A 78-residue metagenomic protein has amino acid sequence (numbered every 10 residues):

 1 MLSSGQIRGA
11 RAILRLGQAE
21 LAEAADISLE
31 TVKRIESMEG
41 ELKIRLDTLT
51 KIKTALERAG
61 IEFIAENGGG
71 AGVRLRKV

Functional and structural regions predicted by a protein language model:
M1-L2: A detector for short, charged/polar N-terminal pre-domain segments
I7-E20: Short basic helix-loop element that most often maps to the first helix and adjoining turn of HTH DNA-binding modules
A10, A24, I35: Residues in the recognition helix of alpha-helical DNA-binding motifs
Q18-S28: Short, composition-biased local secondary-structure segments
I27-I44: Recognition helix of helix-turn-helix/homeodomain-like DNA-binding domains that insert into the DNA major groove
E39, L46-F63: DNA major-groove recognition helix of helix-turn-helix/homeodomain DNA-binding modules
I61-V78: Helix-turn-helix/homeodomain-like alpha-helical modules used for DNA recognition and transcription-factor dimerization
